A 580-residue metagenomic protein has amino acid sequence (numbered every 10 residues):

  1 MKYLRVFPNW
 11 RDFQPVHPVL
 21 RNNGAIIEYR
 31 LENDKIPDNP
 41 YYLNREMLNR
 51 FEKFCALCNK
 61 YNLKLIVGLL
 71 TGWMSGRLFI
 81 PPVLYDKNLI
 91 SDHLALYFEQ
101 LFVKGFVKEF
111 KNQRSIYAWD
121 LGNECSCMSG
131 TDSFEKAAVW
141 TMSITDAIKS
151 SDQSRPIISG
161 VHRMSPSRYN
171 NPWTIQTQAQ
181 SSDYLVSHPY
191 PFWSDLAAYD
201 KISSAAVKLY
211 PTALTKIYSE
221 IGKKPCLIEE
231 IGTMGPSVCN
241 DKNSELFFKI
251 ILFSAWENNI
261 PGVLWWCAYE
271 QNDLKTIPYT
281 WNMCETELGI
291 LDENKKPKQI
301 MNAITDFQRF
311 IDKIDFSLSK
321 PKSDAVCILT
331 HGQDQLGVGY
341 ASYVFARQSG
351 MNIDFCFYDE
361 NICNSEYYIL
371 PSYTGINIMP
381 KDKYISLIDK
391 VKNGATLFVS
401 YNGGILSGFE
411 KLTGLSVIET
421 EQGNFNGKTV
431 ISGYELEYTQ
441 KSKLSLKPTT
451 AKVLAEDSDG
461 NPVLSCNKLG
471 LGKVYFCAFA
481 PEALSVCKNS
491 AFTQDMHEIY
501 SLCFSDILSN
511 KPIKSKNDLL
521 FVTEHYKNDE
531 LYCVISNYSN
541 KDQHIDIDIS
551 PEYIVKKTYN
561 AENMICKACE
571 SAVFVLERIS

Functional and structural regions predicted by a protein language model:
M1-D12, K64-I66, S254, N258-V263 (+3 more regions): Catalytic domains of carbohydrate-active enzymes, especially glycoside hydrolases
M1-S182: Active-site mouth of glycoside hydrolases
L101-V107, M164-T177, K208-I217, I250 (+3 more regions): Alpha-helical scaffolding within the catalytic cores of extracellular/periplasmic polymer-degrading hydrolases
E135-V139, S143, D152-V161, S165-P236 (+2 more regions): Glycoside hydrolase catalytic-domain groove-lining segments
I231, P236-S237, S244-N282: Substrate-binding cleft of secreted/luminal carbohydrate-active enzymes
A268-D324: Aromatic-rich peripheral "rim/lid" segments of glycoside hydrolase catalytic domains that contact and position glycan
R309-Q333, S509-Y532: Surface beta-strand/loop "capping" patches
I376-S580: A conserved amphipathic helix/loop scaffold that creates a polar/acidic microenvironment used either to coordinate
